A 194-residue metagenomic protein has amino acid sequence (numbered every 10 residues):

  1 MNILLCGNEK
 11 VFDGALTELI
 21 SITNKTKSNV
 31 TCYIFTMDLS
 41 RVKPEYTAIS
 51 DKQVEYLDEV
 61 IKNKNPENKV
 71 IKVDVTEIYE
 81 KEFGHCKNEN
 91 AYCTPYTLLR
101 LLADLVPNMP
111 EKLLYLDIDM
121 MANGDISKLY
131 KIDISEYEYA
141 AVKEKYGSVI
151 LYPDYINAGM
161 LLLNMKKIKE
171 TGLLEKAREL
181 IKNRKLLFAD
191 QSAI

Functional and structural regions predicted by a protein language model:
M1-S21: N-proximal low-complexity "stem/linker" segments adjacent to membrane-targeting elements
N2-L4, T31-Y33, I71, L114: A structural signal for isolated positions on well-ordered beta-strands in alpha/beta enzyme cores
A15, T94-L101, L187-S192: Conserved glycosyltransferase catalytic-site signature
S21-N29: Short, acidic, metal-binding catalytic loop of nucleotide-sugar glycosyltransferases
T31-D38, A141: Short internal beta-strands
S40-L105: Active-site-proximal specificity loops/subdomain of glycosyltransferases
D74-I78, Y96-K145, P153-N157, L161-L163: GT-A fold catalytic core of metal-dependent nucleotide-sugar glycosyltransferases, centered on the diacidic
K143-K145, Y155-I194: Catalytic core and acceptor-binding pocket of nucleotide-sugar-dependent glycosyltransferases
